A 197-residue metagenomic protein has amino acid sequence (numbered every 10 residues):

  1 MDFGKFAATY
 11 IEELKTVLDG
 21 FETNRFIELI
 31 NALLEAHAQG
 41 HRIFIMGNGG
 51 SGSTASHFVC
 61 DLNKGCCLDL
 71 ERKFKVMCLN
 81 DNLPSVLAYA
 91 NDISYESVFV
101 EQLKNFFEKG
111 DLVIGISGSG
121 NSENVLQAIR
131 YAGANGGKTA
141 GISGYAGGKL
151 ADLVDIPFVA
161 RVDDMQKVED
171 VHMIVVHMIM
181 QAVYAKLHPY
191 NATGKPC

Functional and structural regions predicted by a protein language model:
M1-G20: Generic N-terminal amphipathic, Lys/Arg-enriched alpha-helix
D19-Q39: A short, well-structured juxtamembrane/interface segment
E35-F107: Glycine-rich, small/polar surface segments that engage phosphate groups of diverse ligands
S51-S56, N121-A128, L150: Short glycine/serine/threonine-rich phosphate/pyrophosphate-binding segments that cradle anionic phosphate groups
N105-F106, G110, Q166-C197: A charged, well-structured terminal subsegment
I142-V154: Short, glycine/polar-rich helix-capping loops at beta-to-alpha or helix-loop-helix junctions that flank or form
